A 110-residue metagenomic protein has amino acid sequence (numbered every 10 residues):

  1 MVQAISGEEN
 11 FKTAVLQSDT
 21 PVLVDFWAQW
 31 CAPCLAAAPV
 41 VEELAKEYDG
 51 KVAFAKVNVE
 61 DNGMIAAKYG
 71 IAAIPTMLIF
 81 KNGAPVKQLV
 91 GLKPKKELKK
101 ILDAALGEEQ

Functional and structural regions predicted by a protein language model:
M1-A53, E60-Q110: Proteins that catalyze or organize thiol-disulfide redox chemistry and the adjacent proteostasis machinery handling
